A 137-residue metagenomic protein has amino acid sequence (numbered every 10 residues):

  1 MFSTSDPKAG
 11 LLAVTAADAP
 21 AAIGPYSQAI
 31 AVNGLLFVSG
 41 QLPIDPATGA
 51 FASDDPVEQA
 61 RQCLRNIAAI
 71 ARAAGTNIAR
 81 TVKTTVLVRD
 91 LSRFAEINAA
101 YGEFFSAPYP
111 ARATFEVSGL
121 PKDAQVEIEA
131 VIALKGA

Functional and structural regions predicted by a protein language model:
F2-A137: Short, polar/acidic, helix-capping and beta-turn segments at strand->helix junctions that line the mouths
